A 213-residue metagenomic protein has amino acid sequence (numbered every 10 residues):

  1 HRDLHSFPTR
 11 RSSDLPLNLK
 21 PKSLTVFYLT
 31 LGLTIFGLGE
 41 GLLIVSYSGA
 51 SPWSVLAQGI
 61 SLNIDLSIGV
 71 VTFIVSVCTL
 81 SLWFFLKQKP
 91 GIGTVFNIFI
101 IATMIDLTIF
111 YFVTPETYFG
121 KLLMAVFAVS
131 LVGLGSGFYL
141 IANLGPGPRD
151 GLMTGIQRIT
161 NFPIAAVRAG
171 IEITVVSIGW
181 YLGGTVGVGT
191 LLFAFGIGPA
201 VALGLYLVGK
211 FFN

Functional and structural regions predicted by a protein language model:
H1-S12: Short, small-residue-biased leader/transition segments that mark boundaries at the very start of proteins
R10-N213: Core subunits and conserved enzymes of cellular information-processing and envelope-translocation systems across
